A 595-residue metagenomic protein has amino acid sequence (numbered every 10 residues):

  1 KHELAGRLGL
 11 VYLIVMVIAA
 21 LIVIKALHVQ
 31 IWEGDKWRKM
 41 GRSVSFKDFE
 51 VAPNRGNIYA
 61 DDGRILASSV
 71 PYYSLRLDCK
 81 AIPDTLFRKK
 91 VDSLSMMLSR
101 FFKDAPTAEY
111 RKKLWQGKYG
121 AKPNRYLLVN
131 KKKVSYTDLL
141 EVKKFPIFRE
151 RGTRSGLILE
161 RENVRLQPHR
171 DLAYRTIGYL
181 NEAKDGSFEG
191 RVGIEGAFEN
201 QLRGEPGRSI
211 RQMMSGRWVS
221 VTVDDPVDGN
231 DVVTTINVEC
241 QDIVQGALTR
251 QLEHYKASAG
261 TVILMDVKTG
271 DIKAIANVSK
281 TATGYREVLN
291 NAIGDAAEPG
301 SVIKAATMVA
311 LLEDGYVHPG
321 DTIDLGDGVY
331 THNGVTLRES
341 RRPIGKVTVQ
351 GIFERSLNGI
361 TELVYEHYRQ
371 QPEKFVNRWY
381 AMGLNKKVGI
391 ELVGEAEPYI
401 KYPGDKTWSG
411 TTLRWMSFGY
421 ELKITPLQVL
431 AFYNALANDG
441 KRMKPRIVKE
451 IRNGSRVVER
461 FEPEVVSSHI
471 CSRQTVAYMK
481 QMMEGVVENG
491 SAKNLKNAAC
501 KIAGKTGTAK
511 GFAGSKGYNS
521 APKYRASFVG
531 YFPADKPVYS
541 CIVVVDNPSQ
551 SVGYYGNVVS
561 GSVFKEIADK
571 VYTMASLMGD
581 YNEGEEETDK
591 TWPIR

Functional and structural regions predicted by a protein language model:
H2-K36: Hydrophobic alpha-helical transmembrane signal-anchor segments
E50-N54, K256-A259, D324: Short, small/polar residue-rich loop motifs at catalytic or cofactor-binding pockets
P53, S68-K80, L180, A274-K280: Short beta->alpha transition motifs characteristic of CBS
D62, A67, R211-V223, G260-G300 (+4 more regions): Beta-lactam-recognizing serine transpeptidase/beta-lactamase-like catalytic domain environment
L75-R88, K280-A292: A short, polar/charged loop-to-alpha-helix boundary motif
S93-M96, R100, K113-D228, I542-V543: Small/polar-residue-rich segments within soluble enzyme cores
R217-G260: Conserved, well-ordered alpha-helix/loop/beta-strand core segments that scaffold catalytic motifs
V457-E464, G561-R595: Short, gly/Ser/Thr-rich active-site loops of penicillin-recognizing serine hydrolases
